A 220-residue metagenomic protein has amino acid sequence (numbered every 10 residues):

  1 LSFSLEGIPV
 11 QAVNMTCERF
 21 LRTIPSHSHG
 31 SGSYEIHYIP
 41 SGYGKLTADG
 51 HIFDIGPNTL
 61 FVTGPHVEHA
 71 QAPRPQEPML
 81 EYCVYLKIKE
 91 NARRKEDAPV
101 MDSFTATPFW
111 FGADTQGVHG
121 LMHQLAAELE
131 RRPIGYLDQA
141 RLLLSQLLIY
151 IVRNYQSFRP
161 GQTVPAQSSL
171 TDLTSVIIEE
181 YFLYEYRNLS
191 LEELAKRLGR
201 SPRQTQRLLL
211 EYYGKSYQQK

Functional and structural regions predicted by a protein language model:
L1-R19, V67-R131, I149-F158: A hydrophobic/aromatic-rich effector-binding and dimerization subdomain of bacterial HTH-type transcriptional regulators
H29-L46: Short, conserved beta-strand element in jelly-roll/cupin
G44-K45, F61, P65-Q71: Histidine-centered metal-chelating micro-motifs
L46, E81, M122-A126, L144-V152 (+2 more regions): Hydrophobic alpha-helical core bundles mediating ligand binding, dimerization, or RNAP-core interactions
G50-P65: Short acidic-glycine-tyrosine-enriched beta hairpin
N58, Q204-L209, Y213: Short hydrophobic/aromatic patch on the recognition helix
A106-A113, E130-Q139, I149-L198, E211-Q219: Short, Lys/Arg-enriched, Trp-marked, Pro/Gly-tolerant hinge/linker segments that flank
S201: Helix-turn-helix DNA-binding motif, specifically the short coil turn and the N-cap/start of the second
